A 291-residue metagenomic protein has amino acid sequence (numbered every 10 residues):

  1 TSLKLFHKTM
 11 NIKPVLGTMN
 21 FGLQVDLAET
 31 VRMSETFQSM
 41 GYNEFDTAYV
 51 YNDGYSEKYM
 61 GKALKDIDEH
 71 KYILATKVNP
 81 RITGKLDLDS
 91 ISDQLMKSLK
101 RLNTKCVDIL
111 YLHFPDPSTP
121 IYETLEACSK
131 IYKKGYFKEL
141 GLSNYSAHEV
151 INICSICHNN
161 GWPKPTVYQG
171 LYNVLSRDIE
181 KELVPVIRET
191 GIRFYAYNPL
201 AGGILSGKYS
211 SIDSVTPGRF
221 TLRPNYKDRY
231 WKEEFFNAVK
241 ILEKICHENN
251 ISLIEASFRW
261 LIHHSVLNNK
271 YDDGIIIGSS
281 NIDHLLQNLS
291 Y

Functional and structural regions predicted by a protein language model:
S2-Y72, K133: N-terminal binding-site loop/beta-alpha segment at the start of enzyme catalytic domains that lines or forms
N11-V15, N43-E44, K71-K77, C106-Y111 (+4 more regions): Structural preference for beta-strand elements that scaffold enzyme active sites
P14, R188-I245, K270: Glycine-rich, positively charged active-site loop/lid region within alpha/beta enzyme cores that binds and organizes
L16, F45, M60, L74 (+10 more regions): Conserved, mostly hydrophobic/aromatic
M19-F21, A48-V50, K77-R81, L112-P115 (+4 more regions): Active-site beta-loop-alpha junctions enriched in small/polar residues
V25, E35, T83-D178, E182 (+1 more regions): Glycine/proline-rich, positively charged, aromatic-decorated active-site loop/lid region on the catalytic face
A63-L64, D93, C157-G161, V184-V186 (+1 more regions): Short, hinge-like loop/turn segments at secondary-structure boundaries
D228-Y291: Conserved short secondary-structure transition element at the edge of the structured enzyme core that lines
